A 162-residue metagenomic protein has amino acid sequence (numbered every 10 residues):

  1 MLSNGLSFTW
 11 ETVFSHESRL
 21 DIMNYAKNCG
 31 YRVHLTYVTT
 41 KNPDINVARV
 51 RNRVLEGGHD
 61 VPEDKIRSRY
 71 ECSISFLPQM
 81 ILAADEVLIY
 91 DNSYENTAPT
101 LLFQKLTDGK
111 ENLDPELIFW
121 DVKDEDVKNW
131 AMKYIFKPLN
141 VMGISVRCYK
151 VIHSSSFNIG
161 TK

Functional and structural regions predicted by a protein language model:
M1-T40, S73: Glycine-rich phosphate-binding loop used to anchor ATP phosphates in small-molecule kinases, encompassing both
S15, T39-I45, Y94-N96: Conserved nucleotide-binding/hydrolysis micro-motifs of P-loop NTPases
D21, I45-R49: Generic recognition of short, well-ordered alpha-helical segments
R49-H153, F157: Conserved GTP-binding G-domain of TRAFAC-class P-loop NTPases and closely related GTPase folds
